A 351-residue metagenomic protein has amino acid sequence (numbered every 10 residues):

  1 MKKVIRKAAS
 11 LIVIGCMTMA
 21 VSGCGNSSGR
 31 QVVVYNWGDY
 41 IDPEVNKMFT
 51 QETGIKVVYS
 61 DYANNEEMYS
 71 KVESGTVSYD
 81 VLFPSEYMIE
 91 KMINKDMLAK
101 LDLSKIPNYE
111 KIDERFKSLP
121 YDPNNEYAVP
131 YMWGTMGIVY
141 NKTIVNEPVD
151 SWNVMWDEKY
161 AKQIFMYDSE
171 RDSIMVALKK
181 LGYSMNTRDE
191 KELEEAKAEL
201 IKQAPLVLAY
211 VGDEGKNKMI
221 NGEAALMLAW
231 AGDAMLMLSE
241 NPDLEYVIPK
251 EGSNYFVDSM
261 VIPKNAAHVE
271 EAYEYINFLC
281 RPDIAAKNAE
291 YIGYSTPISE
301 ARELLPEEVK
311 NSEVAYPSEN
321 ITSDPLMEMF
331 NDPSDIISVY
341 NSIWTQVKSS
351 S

Functional and structural regions predicted by a protein language model:
M1-V32, S350-S351: Short, low-complexity disordered leader/linker segments with a strong preference for bacterial N-terminal type II
G25-K91, N217: Early extracytoplasmic/lumenal segment of secretory-pathway proteins
V77-S78, F83-E223: Extracytoplasmic ligand-binding site segments that recognize negatively charged/polar headgroups
M88-K91, I220, L226-D243: A ligand-binding cleft/hinge motif common to bilobed small-molecule-binding domains
I93-K100, Y121-E126, M237-I248, E308-E313: Ligand-binding "clamshell"
G134, E194-K202, E240-K264, K310: Periplasmic-binding protein-like
P263-D324: Mature extracytoplasmic/periplasmic domains
N320-S351: Conserved C-terminal helix/tail region of periplasmic/extracytoplasmic solute-binding proteins
